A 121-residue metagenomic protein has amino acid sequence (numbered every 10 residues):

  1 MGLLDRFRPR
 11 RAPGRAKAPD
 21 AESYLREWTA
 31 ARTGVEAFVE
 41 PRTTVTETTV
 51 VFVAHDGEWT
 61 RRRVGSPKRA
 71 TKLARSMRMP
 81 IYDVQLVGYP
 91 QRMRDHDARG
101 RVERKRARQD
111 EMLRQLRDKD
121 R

Functional and structural regions predicted by a protein language model:
M1-R121: Intrinsic disorder
